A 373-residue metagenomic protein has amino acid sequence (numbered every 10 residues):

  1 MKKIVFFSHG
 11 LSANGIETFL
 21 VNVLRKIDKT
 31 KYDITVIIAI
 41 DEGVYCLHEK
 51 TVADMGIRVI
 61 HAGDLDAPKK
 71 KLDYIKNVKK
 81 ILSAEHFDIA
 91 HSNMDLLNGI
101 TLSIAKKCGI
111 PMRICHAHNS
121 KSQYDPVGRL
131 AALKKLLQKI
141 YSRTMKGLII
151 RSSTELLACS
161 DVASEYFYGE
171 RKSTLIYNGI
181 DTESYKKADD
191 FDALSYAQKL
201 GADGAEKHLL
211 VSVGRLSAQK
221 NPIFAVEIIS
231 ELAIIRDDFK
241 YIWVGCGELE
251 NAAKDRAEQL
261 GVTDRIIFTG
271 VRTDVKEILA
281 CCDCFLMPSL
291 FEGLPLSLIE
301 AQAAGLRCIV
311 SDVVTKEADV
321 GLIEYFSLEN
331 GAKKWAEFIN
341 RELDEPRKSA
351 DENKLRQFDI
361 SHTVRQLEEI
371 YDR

Functional and structural regions predicted by a protein language model:
F6-K70, E248, I370: N-terminal strand-loop element at the rim of the active site of nucleotide-sugar-dependent glycosyltransferases
E17-N22, H208, S212-E231, E248-K254: A conserved mid-protein helix/loop that constitutes part of the nucleotide-sugar donor-binding site
S92-N98, H116-H118: Short His-centered aromatic/hydrophobic patch
V162, G179: Carbohydrate-associated surface elements
K186-D203: A short helix/loop element that forms part of the nucleotide-sugar donor recognition site in Leloir-type
V271, L290: Aromatic "clamp/platform" in nucleotide-sugar-dependent glycosyltransferases that forms part of the donor/acceptor
R307-S311: Short hydrophobic beta-strand element within catalytic cores of glycosyltransferases and related nucleotide-activated
E317-L343, S361: Change "using UDP/GDP/dTDP sugars" to "using nucleotide sugars
